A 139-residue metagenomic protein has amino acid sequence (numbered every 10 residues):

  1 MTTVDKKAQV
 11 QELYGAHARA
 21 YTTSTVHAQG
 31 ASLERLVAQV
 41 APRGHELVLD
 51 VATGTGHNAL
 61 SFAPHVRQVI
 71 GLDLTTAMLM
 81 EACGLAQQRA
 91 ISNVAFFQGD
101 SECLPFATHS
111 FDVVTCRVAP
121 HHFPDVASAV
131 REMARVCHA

Functional and structural regions predicted by a protein language model:
M1-R43, H57-S61, E81: Conserved class I S-adenosyl-L-methionine
Q29-L33, T75, V126: Conserved donor sugar-nucleotide recognition element shared by glycan-biosynthetic enzymes
L47-C103: Class I SAM-dependent methyltransferase SAM/SAH-binding core
T115: A conserved beta-strand element that flanks and buttresses the S-adenosyl-L-methionine
H121-H122: A short His-aromatic
A127-A139: A short glycine-rich, Lys/Arg-flanked "PGG" loop and its adjoining helix->strand segment in the class I
